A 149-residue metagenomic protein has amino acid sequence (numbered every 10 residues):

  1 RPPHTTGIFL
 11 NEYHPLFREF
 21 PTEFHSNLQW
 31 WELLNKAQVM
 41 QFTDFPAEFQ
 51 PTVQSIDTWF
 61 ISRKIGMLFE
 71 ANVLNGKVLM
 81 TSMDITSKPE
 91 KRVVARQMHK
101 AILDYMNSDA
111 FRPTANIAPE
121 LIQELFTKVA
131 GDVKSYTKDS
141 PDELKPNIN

Functional and structural regions predicted by a protein language model:
P2-V93, F111-N149: Catalytic beta-strand/loop cores that center a nucleophilic Ser/Cys/Thr and support acyl-enzyme chemistry
V94-N107: Short amphipathic C-terminal alpha-helix that caps PH/PH-like domains
